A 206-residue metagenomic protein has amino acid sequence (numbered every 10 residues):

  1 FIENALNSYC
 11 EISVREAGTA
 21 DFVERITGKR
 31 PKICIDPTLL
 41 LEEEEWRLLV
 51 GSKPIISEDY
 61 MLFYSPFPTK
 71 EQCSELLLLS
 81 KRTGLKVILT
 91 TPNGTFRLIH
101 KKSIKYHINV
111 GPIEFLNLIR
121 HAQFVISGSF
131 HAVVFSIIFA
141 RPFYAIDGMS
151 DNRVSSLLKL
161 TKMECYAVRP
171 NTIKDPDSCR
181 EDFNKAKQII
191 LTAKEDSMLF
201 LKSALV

Functional and structural regions predicted by a protein language model:
F1-V206: Active-site anion-handling motifs in enzyme catalytic cores
